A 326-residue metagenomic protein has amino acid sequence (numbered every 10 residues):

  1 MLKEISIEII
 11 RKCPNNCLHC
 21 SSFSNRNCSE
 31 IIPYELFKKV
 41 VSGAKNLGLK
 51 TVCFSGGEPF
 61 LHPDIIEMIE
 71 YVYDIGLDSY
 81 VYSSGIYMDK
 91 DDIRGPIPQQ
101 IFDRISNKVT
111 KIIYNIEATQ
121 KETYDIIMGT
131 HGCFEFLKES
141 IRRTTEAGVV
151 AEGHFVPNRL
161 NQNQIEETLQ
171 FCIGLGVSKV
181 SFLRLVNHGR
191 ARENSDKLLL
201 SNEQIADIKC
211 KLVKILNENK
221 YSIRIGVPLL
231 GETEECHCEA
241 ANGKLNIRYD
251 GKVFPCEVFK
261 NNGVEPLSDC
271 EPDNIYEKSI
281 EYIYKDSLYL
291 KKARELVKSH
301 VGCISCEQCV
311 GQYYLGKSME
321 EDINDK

Functional and structural regions predicted by a protein language model:
M1, F23, K252, V258-K326: Flexible mid-to-C-terminal extensions adjoining Fe-S/redox cofactors in radical SAM and related proteins
L2-Y34, E257: Canonical Radical SAM [4Fe-4S] cluster-binding loop centered on the CxxxCxxC motif and its immediate flanking residues
I9, G56-G57: Short acidic donor-binding/metal-coordinating loop in glycosyltransferase active sites
S24-I31, I126-G132, S195-L200: Short glycine-enriched, charge-decorated loop/helix-capping segments at active-site entrances that position
N25, G57, E117, L185 (+1 more regions): Flexible loop residues that form catalytic and substrate-binding hotspots at small-molecule/glycan-binding clefts
I32-V40, E320-K326: Short cysteine/histidine-rich metal-coordination sites, predominantly Zn2+-binding motifs
Y34-S55, H62-R184: Radical SAM/AdoMet-radical enzyme domain recognition
E166, V186-N261, G302, Q312: A C-terminal junction/extension of Radical SAM enzymes
